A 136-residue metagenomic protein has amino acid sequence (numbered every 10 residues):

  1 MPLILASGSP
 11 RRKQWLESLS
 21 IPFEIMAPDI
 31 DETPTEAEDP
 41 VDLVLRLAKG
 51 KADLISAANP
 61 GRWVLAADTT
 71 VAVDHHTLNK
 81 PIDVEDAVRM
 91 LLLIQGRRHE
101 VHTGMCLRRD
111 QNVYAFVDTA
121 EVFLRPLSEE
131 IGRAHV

Functional and structural regions predicted by a protein language model:
M1-I21: N-terminal beta1-alpha1 ligand-phosphate binding loop
M1-I4, E38-H135: Anionic-ligand binding patches
G8, P28, D110: Cofactor-binding loop segments of dinucleotide-utilizing enzymes, especially the Rossmann-like FAD- and NAD(P)+-binding
Q14-S18, T35-E36, A57-A58: Short loop/helix-cap segments at secondary-structure boundaries that form the rim of catalytic
S18-L19, M26, V117-T119: Generic signature of intrinsically disordered, low-complexity segments enriched in small/polar residues
F23-E24, T69: Short, solvent-exposed secondary-structure junction/capping segments
E24-T33: A short beta-strand-loop structural module common to alpha/beta enzyme folds
